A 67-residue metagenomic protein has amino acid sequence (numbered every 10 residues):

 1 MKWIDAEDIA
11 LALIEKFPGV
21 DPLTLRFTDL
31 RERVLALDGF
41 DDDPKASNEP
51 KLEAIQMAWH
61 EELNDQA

Functional and structural regions predicted by a protein language model:
M1-A67: A charge-rich, low-complexity, intrinsically flexible signal that marks solvent-exposed coils, linkers, repeats
